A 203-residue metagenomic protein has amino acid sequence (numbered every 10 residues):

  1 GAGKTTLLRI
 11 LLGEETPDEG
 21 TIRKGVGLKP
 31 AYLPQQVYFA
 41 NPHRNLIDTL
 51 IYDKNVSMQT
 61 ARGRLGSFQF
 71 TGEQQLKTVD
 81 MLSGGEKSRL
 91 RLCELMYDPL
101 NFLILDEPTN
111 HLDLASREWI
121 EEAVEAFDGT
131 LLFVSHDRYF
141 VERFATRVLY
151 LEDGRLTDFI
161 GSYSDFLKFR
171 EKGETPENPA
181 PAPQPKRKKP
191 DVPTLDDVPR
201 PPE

Functional and structural regions predicted by a protein language model:
G1-E203: ABC ATP-binding cassette signature C-motif
